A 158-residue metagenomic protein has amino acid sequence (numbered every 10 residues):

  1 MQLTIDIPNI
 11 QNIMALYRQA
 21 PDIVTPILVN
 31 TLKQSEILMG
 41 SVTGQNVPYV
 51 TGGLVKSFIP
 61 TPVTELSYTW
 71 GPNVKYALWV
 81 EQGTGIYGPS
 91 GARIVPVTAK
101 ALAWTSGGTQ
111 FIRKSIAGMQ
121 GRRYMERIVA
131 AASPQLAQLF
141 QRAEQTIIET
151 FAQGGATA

Functional and structural regions predicted by a protein language model:
M1-A77, Y87-A158: Short, Lys/Arg-rich flexible segments
V80: Short, conserved beta-strand/beta-arch hydrophobic-aromatic motifs that form part of recognition grooves or interface
